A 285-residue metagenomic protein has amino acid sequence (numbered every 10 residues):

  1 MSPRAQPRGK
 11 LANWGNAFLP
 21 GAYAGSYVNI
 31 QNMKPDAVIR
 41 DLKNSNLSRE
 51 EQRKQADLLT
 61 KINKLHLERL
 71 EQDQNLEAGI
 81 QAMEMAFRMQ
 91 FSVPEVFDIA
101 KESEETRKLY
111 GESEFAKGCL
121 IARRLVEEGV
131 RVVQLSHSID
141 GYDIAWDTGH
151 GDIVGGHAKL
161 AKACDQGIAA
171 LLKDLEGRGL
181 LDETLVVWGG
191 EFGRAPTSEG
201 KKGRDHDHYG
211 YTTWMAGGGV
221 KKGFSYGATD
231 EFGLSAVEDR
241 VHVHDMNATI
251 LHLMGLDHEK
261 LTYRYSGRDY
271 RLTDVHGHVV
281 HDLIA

Functional and structural regions predicted by a protein language model:
M1-A285: Ligand-binding pockets and gating/stacking loops
